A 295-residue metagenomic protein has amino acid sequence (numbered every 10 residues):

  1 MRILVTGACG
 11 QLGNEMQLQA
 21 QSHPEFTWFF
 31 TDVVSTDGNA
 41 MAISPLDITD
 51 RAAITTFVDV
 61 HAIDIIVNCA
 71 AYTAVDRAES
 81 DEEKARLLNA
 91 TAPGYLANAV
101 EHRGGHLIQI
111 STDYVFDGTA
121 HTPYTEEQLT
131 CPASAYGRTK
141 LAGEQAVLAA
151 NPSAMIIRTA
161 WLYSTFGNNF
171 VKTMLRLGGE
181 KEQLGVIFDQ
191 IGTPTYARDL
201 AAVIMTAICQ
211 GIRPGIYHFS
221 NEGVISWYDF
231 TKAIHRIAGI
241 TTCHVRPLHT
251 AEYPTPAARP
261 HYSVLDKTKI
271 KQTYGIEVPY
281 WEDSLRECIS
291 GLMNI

Functional and structural regions predicted by a protein language model:
M1-H23: N-terminal Rossmann NAD(P)H-binding glycine-rich loop of SDR-like oxidoreductase domains
S35-R51: Rossmann-fold cofactor-recognition segment
I48-L88: NAD(P)H-binding glycine-rich loop region in Rossmannoid oxidoreductase-like domains and their noncatalytic homologs
S80-I108: NAD(P)-cofactor binding segment of oxidoreductase domains
L87, T91-Y95, V115-I157, L162: Catalytic helix-loop patch of NAD(P)-dependent Rossmann-fold dehydrogenases
Q145-G192, R198-D199, M205: NAD(P)-dependent short-chain dehydrogenase/reductase
V203, Q210-P256: Mid/C-terminal beta-alpha module of Rossmann-like enzyme folds, strongest in SDR-family dehydrogenases/epimerases
S226-K232, H249-C288, L292-I295: Conserved C-terminal active-site "lid" loop/helix of NAD(P)H-dependent oxidoreductases that clamps the redox cofactor
